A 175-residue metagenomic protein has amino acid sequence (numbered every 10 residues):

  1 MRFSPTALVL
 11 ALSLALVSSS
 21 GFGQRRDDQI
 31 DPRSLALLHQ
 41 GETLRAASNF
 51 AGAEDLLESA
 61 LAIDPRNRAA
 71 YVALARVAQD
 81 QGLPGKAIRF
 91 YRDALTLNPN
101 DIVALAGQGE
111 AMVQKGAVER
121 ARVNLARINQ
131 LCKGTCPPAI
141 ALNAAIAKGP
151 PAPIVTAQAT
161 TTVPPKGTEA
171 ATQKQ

Functional and structural regions predicted by a protein language model:
F3, R26-S34, A126-Q175: Terminal, low-structured helical/coil segments at or just beyond the last alpha-helical repeat
P32-S59, I63: Alpha-helical segment of the N-proximal tetratricopeptide repeat
R45, A62, A75-Q79, V113: Position-specific recognition of the canonical hydrophobic site in helix A of tetratricopeptide repeat
A60, D93-A94, R127-I128: Canonical positions in the second alpha-helix
I63, L97, Q130-L131: Structural marker of alpha-solenoid helical repeat scaffolds
A73, G107, A141-A145: Canonical tetratricopeptide repeat
